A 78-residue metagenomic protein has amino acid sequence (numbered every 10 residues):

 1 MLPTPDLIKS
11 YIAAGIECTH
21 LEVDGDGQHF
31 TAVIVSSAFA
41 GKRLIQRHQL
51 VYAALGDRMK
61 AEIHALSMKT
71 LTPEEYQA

Functional and structural regions predicted by a protein language model:
M1-Q28: N-terminal first-folded block
H20-E22, T31, A65-S67: Residues at or immediately flanking beta-strands
D24, V33-V35, K69-L71: Solvent-exposed beta-strand sheet faces enriched in polar/charged residues
H29, H48, H64: Histidine-centered active-site/metal-ligand motif
H29-F30, Q77: Short, charge-patterned binding micro-sites
I34-Q46: A short interface-forming secondary-structure element
L44-I45, Q49-A54: Charged, amphipathic alpha-helical segments and their flanking helix caps
Y52-A78: C-terminal structural segments of small proteins and small subunits
